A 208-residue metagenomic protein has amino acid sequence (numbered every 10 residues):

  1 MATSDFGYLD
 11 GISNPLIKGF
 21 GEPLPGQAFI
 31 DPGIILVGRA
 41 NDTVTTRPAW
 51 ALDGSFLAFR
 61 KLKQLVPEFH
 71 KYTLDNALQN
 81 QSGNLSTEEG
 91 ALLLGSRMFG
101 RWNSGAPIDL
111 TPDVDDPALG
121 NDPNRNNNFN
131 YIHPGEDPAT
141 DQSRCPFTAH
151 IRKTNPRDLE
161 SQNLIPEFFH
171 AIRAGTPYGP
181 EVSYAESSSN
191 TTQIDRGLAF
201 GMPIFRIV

Functional and structural regions predicted by a protein language model:
M1-V208: Long, histidine/aromatic-enriched segments associated with O2/redox biology
